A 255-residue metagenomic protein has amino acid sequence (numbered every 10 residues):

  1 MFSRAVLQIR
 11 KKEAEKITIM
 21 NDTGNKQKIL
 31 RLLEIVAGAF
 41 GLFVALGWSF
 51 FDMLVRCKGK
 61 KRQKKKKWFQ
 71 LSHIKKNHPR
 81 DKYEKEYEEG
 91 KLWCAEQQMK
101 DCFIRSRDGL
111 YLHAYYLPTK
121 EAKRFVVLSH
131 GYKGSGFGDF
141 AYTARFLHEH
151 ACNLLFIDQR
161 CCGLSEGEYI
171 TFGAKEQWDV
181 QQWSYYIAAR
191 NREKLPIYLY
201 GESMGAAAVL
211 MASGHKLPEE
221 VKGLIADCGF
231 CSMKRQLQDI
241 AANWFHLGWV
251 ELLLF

Functional and structural regions predicted by a protein language model:
E34-I104: An N-terminal hydrophobic leader/cap segment in hydrolases
R107-L117: A short loop-to-beta-strand scaffold at the N-terminal edge of the catalytic core in hydrolase folds
K123-G131: Short beta-strand element of the alpha/beta-hydrolase
Y132-F146: The serine-hydrolase catalytic nucleophile loop
L147-E166: Conserved alpha/beta-hydrolase
I170-N191: Alpha/beta-hydrolase active-site loop
N191-S203: Alpha/beta-hydrolase fold nucleophile elbow
M211-F255: Hydrolase active-site cap/lid region
